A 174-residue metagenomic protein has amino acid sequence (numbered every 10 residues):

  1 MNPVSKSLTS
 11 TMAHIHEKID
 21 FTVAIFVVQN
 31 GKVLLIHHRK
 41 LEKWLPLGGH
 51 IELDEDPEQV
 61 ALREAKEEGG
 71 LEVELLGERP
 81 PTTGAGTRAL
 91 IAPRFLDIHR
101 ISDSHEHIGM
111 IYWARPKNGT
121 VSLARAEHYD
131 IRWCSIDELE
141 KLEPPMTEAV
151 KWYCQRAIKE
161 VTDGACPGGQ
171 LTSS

Functional and structural regions predicted by a protein language model:
N2-I25, N30, T87-L90: Acidic, metal-coordinating catalytic segment for phosphate/diphosphate chemistry, firing primarily on the Nudix
A13, L62, D97-I101: Short secondary-structure capping micro-motifs at structural edges
E17, I25, R100-S104, S122-A124: Short secondary-structure boundary/capping segments
D20, V28, P46, E68 (+1 more regions): Short connector loops at helix/strand junctions that flank enzyme active sites, especially segments positioning acidic
A24-F26, K32-L34, I111-W113: Residues embedded in well-ordered beta-strands
K32-E74, R79-T83: Conserved Nudix-box catalytic region and its N-terminal flanking loop in Nudix hydrolases and closely related
R39-W44, H105-I111, R115-S174: Nudix hydrolase/Nudix homology domain
G70-N118: Active-site segment of metal-dependent pyrophosphate-handling enzymes, primarily the Nudix hydrolase catalytic core
